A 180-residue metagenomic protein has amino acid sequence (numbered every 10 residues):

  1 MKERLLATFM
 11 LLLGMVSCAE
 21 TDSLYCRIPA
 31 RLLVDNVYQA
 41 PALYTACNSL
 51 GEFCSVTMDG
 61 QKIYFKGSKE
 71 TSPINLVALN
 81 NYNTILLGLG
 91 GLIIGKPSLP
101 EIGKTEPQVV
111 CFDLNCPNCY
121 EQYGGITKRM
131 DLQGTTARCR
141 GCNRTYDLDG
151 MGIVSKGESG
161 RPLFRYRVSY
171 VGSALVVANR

Functional and structural regions predicted by a protein language model:
M1-R4: Positively charged n-region of N-terminal signal peptides that target proteins for export
L6-F9: Sec-dependent N-terminal signal peptides
L11, V109, L132-T135: Residue-level signal for mature regions of secreted extracellular proteins and peptides
G14-S17: C-terminal motif of bacterial Sec signal peptides marking the signal peptidase cleavage site
T21-R129, F164-R180: N-terminal pre-ligand scaffold of iron-sulfur
P29-A30, I126-Q133, G150-K156: Short cysteine/histidine-rich zinc-coordinating motifs and their immediately flanking basic loops
C116, C139-C142: Short cysteine clusters
G141-R180: Short Fe-S-cluster ligation motifs
